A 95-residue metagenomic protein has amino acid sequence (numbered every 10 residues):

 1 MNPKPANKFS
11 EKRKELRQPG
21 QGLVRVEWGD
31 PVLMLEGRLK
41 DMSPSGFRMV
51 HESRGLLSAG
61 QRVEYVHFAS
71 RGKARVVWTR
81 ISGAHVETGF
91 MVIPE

Functional and structural regions predicted by a protein language model:
M1-E95: Structured alpha-helical
